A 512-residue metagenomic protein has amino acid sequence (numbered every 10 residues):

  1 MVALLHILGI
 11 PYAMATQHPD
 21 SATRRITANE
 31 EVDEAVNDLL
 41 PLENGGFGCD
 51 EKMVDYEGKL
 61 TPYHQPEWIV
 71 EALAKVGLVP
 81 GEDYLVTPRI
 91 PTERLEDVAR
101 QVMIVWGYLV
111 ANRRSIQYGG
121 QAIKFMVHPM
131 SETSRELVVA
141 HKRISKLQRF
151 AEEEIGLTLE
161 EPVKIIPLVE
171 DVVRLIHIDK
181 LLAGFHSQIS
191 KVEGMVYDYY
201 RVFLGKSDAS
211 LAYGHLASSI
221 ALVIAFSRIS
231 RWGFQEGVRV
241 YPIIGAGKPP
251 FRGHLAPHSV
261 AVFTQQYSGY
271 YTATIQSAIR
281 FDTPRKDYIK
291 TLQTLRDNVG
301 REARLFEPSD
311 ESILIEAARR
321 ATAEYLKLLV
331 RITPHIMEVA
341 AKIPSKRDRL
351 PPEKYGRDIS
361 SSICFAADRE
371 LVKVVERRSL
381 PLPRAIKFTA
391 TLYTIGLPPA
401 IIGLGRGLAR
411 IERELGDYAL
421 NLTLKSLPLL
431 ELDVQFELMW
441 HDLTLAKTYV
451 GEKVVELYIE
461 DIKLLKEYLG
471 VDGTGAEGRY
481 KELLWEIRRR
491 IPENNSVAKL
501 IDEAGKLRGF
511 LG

Functional and structural regions predicted by a protein language model:
M1-D50, H64-A72, E82, T272 (+1 more regions): Acidic, glycine-enriched catalytic cores built around paired aspartates
K59-K146: Active-site beta->alpha loop and helix N-cap motifs at the rims of alpha/beta catalytic domains
V76, I176-V196, A261: Short amphipathic alpha-helices and their capping/turn segments at secondary-structure boundaries
D83-T92, Q117-E132, E154-E170, E193-H215 (+3 more regions): Core alpha/beta catalytic barrel or barrel-like domain that forms the active/cofactor pocket in diverse metabolic
R100-I104, V173, H177, A217-I224: Alpha-helix N-cap and loop-to-helix initiation/capping positions
I178-D179, P250-Q265: Catalytic cores of alpha/beta
H215-S218, H254-V260, E414-T423: Short glycine/threonine-rich loop-to-helix capping motif typified by GTGT followed within a few residues by an Asp-Pro
A225-G237, R301: Alpha-helix-loop-beta-strand connector modules within alpha/beta enzyme cores
